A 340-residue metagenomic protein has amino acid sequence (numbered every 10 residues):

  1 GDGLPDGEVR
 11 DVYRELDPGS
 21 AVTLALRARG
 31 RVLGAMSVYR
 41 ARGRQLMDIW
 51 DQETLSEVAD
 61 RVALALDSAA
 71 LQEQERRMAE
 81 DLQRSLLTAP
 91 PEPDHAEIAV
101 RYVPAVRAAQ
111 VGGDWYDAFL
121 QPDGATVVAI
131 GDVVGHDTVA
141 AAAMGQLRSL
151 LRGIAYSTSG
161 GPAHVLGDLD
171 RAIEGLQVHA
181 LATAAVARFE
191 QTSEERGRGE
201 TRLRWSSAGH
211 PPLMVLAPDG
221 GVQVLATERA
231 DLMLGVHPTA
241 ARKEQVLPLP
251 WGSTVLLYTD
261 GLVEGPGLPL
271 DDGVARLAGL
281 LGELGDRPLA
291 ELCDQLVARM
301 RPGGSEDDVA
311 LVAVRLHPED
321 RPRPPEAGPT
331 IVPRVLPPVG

Functional and structural regions predicted by a protein language model:
G1-G19, A172, H237: Signal-transducing coupling segments at domain and membrane junctions
D17-R27: Short hydrophobic beta-strand micro-motif common in sensory/regulatory domains
T23, A35, W115: Short hydrophobic/aromatic beta-strand element in the GNAT-like acyltransferase core that lines or flanks the acyl-donor
R29-M36, A41, Q45, Q52-E75 (+1 more regions): Signal-transmission/dimerization alpha-helices at domain junctions
E73-L256, Q295, E306-G340: … and, occasionally, acidic/histidine-rich disordered N-termini of signaling adaptors
V215-P218, P266-L270: Cytochrome P450 core scaffold surrounding the K-helix E-X-X-R motif and the conserved "meander" helix-loop region
C293-P302: Low-complexity, intrinsically disordered Gly/Pro/Thr-rich segments
